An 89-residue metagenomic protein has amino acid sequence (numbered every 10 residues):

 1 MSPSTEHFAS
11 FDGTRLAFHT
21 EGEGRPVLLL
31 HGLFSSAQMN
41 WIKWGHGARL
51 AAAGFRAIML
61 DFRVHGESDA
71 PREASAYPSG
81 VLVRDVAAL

Functional and structural regions predicted by a protein language model:
M1-L16: N-terminal cap/lid segment of alpha/beta-hydrolase-fold proteins
S2-T5, F34, A70: Generic preference for well-ordered secondary structure
P3, T20, D85-L89: Repeat-unit-sized solenoid/scaffold elements
H7, Q38-M39, P71, S75: Generic anion/oxyanion-binding catalytic loop in active/binding sites
S10, I42, P78-L82: Short secondary-structure boundary/capping elements
T14-E67: Conserved HGGG/HGGXW glycine-rich cap/lid loop of the alpha/beta-hydrolase fold
A52, M59-L89: Active-site loop/oxyanion-hole signature of alpha/beta-hydrolase fold enzymes
